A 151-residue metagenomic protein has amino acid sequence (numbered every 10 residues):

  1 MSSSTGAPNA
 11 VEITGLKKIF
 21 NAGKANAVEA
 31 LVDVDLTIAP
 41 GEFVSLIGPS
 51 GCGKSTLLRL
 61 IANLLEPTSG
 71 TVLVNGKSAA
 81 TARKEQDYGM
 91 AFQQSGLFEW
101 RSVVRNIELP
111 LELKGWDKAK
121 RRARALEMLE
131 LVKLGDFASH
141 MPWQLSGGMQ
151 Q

Functional and structural regions predicted by a protein language model:
E12, E112, A119-F137: Conserved ABC ATPase "signature" region
A27, R83, V104, D117 (+2 more regions): Signature (C-motif/LSGGQ) region and adjacent switch/coupling loops of ABC-type ATPase nucleotide-binding domains
I47-P49: The feature captures the beta-strand-to-loop junction immediately N-terminal to the Walker
A62: Helix-to-loop junction immediately C-terminal to a conserved catalytic motif
G70-A80, R124: Conserved ABC transporter NBD signature motif
R101-L109: Short coil-to-helix segment of the ABC ATPase nucleotide-binding domain corresponding to the Q-loop/switch region
M141-L145, M149: Conserved ABC ATPase signature
